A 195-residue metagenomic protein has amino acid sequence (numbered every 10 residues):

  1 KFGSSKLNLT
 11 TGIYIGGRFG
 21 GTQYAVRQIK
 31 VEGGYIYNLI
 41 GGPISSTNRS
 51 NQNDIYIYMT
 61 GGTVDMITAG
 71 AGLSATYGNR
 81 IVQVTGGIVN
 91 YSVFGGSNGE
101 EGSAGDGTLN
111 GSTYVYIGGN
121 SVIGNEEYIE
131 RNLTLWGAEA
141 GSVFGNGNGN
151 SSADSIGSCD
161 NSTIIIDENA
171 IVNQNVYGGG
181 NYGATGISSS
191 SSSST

Functional and structural regions predicted by a protein language model:
K1-S92, N98-N175, N181-T195: Surface-exposed loop/turn motifs in large extracellular/passenger domains
